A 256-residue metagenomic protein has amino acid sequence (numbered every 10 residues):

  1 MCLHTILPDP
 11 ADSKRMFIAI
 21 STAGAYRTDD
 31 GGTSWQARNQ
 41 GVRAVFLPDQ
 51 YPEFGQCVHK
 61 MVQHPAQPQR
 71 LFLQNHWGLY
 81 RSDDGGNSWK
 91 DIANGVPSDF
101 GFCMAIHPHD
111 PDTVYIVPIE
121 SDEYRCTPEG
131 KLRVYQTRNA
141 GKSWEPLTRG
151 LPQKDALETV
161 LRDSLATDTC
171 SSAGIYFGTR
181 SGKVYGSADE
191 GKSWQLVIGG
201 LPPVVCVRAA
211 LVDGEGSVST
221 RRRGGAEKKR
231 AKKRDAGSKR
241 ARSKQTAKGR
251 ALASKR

Functional and structural regions predicted by a protein language model:
M1-R256: Extracellular glycan-interacting surfaces
